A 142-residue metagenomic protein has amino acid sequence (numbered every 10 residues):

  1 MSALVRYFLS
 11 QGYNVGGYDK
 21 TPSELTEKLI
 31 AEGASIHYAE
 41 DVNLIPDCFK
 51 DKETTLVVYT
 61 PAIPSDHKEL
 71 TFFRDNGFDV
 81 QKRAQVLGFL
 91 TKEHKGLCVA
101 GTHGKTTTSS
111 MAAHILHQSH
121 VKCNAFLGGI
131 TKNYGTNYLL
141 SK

Functional and structural regions predicted by a protein language model:
M1-S35, K52-V57, N76-F78: ATP-dependent carboxylate-amine ligase
Y7-S10, I30, L44-F49, P61-K142: Phosphate-binding loop of NTP-binding sites
K20-T21, E40, G129-I130: Short beta->alpha linker loops
I36-E40, Q81: Short acidic-hydrophobic, aromatic-tinged amphipathic segments that line or gate anion-handling sites
E40-L56: BRCT (BRCA1 C-terminal) domain core and associated BRCT-interaction motifs
